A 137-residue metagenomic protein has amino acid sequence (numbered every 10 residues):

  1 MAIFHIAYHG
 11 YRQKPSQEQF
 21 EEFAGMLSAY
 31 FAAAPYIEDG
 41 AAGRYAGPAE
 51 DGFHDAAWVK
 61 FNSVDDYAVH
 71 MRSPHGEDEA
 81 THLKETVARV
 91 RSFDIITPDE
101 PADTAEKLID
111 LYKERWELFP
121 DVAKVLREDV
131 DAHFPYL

Functional and structural regions predicted by a protein language model:
M1-F53, N62-V69, A88, F93-L137: Short S/T/G/P-rich N-terminal loop/turn motif that feeds into the first structured element of a domain
K60-L83: Mid-chain, well-packed structural core segment of small domains
